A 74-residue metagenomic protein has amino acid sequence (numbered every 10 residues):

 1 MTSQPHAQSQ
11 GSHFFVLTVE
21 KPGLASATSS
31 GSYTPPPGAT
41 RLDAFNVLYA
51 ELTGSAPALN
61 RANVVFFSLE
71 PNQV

Functional and structural regions predicted by a protein language model:
M1-H6, E70-V74: Short intrinsically disordered terminal tails
T2-P37: N-terminal acidic leader/helix
F15-V16, N46, S68: Compositionally biased, low-structure terminal segments
T18-V19, Y49, P71: Prokaryotic Sec-type signal peptides and long signal-anchor helices with extended Leu/Ile/Val-rich h-regions
P22-L24, G38-T40, L69, V74: Generic "edge-of-domain/loop-turn" microfeature
A27-L52, P57: Amphipathic, hydrophobic secondary-structure cores in small proteins
T53-V74: Short, mixed-charge low-complexity intrinsically disordered segments
